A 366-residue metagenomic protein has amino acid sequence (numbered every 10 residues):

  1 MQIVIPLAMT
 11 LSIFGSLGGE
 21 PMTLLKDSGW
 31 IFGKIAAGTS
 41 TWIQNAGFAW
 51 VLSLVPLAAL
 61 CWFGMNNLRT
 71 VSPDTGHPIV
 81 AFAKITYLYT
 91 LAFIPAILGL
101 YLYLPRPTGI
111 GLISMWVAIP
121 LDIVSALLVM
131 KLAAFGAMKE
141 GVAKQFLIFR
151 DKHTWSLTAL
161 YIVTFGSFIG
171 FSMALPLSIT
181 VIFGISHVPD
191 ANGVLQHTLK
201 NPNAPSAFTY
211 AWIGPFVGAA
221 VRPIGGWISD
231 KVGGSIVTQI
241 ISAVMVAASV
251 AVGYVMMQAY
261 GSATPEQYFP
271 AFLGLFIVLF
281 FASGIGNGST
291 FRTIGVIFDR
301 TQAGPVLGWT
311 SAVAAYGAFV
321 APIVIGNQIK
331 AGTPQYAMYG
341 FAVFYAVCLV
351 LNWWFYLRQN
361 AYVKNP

Functional and structural regions predicted by a protein language model:
M1, I285-D299: Intracellular juxtamembrane helix-capping segments at the cytosolic ends of symmetry-related transmembrane helices
Q2-S125: Helix-loop-helix hairpin linking two adjacent transmembrane segments in secondary transporters
F14-I31, I179-T180, I228-S229, V324-T333: Interfacial helix-cap and linker-helix signal at transmembrane-aqueous boundaries of multi-pass secondary transporters
L25, L91-W116, D151-A219: Extracytoplasmic gate region of multi-pass secondary transporters
L60-M65, V255, F341-P366: Multi-pass alpha-helical transporter architecture, strongest for 12-TM Major Facilitator/SLC carriers used
S206, P215-V217, S235-S289: C-terminal transmembrane helical hairpin of 12-TM major facilitator-type secondary transporters
V221-G234, I329: Helix-to-loop junctions at the C-terminal end of transmembrane segments in multipass secondary transporters
D299-T333: A late C-terminal transmembrane helix in Major Facilitator Superfamily
